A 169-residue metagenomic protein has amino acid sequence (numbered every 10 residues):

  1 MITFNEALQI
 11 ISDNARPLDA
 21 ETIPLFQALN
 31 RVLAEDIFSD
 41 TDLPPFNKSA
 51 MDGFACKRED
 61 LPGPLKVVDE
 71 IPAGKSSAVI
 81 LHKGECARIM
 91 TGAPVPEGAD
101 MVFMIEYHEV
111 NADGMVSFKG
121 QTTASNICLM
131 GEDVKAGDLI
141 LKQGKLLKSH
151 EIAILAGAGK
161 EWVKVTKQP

Functional and structural regions predicted by a protein language model:
M1-L65, L129: Short, low-complexity N-terminal leaders and the immediately following helix N-cap/first helix
A55-P169: Short, glycine/charged-enriched hinge/interface segments at domain edges or termini
